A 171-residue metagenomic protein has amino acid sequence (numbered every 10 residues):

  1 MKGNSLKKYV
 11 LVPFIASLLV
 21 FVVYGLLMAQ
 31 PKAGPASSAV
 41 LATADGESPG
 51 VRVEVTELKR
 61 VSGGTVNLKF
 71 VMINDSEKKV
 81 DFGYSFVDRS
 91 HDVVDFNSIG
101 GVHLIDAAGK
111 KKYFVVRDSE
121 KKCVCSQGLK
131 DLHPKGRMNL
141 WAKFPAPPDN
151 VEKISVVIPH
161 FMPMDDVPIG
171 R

Functional and structural regions predicted by a protein language model:
G3-F14: Bacterial N-terminal signal peptides that target proteins for export
P13-Y24: Bacterial N-terminal signal peptides
G25-A33: Signal peptide processing junction and immediate N-terminal pro/mature segment of secreted/exported proteins
K32-A44, G128-R171: Surface-exposed edge beta-strand/loop patches
S37-V61: Low-complexity, acidic Ser/Thr/Pro/Gly-rich terminal tails and inter-domain linkers that flank the onset of structured
P49-V51, G64-L68, G100, M138-L140 (+2 more regions): Envelope-exposed proteins and targeting segments
E54-K69, N74-D75, L129-H133: Short, solvent-exposed beta-strand/turn "edge" segments of beta-rich domains on protein surfaces
S62, I73-L129: The feature marks short-to-medium sequence segments in extracytoplasmic or secretory-pathway proteins
